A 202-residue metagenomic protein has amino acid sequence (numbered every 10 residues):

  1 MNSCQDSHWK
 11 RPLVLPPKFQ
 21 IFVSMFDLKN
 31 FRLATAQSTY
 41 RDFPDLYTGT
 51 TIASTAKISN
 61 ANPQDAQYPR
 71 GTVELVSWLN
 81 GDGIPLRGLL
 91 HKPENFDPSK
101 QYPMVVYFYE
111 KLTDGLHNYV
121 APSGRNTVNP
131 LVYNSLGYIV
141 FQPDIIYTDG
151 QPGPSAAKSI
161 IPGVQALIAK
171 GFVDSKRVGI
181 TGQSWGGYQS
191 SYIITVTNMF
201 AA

Functional and structural regions predicted by a protein language model:
M1: Active-site gating loops and adjacent loop-to-helix segments of metal-dependent hydrolytic enzymes
C4, F22-A202: Serine-hydrolase catalytic core recognition
W9-R11, T55-A56: Tryptophan-centered short beta-strand motifs
L13-F19: Surface loop/turn motifs at the tips and blade-to-blade linkers of beta-strand repeat domains
